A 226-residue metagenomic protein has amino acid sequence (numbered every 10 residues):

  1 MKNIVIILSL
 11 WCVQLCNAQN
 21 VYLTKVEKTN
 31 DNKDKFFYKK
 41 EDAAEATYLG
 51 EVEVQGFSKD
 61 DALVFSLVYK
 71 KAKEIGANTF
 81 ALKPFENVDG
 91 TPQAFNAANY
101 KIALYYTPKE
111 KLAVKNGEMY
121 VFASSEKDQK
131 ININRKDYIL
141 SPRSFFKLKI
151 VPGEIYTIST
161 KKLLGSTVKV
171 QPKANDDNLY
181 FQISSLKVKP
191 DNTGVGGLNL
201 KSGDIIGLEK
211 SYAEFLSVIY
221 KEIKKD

Functional and structural regions predicted by a protein language model:
M1-L23: Bacterial Sec-dependent N-terminal signal peptides
Q19-G50: Compositionally biased P/S/T/G-rich terminal and signal peptide-adjacent segments that lie outside catalytic cores
Q19-T29, G56-S58, E86-N87, A97-A103 (+2 more regions): Terminus-proximal functional modules
A43-G90: Short, well-ordered alpha-helical segments
A44, G76-N78, V151-G153, P172-D177: Short, solvent-exposed coil/turn segments at beta-strand boundaries
D61, V88-A113: Short acidic, glycine/proline-enriched helix-loop-strand junctions
T107-P142, K161-D226: Short loop/turn and low-complexity linker motifs enriched in small/turn-promoting residues
K147-I155, K162-L163: Short Pro-Gly-centered beta-turn/loop motif in secreted/extracellular proteins
